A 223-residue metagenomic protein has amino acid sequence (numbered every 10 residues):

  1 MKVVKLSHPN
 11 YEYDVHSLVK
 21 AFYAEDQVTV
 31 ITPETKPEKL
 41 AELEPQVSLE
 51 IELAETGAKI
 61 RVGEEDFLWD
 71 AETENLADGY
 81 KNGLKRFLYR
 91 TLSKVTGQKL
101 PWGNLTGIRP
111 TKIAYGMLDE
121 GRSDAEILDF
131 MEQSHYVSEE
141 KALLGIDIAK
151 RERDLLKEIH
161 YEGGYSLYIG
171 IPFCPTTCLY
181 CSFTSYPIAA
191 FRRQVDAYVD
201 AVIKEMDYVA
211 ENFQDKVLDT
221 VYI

Functional and structural regions predicted by a protein language model:
M1-P101: A short, structured N-terminal alpha-helical element that caps or precedes a catalytic domain
T96-K99, D119-L167: N-terminal [4Fe-4S]-dependent radical SAM core
Y161-G163, Q214-L218: Short helix-loop-beta connector
G164-A197: Canonical Radical SAM [4Fe-4S] cluster-binding loop centered on the CxxxCxxC motif and its immediate flanking residues
S185-K204, V209, K216-I223: Core AdoMet radical
